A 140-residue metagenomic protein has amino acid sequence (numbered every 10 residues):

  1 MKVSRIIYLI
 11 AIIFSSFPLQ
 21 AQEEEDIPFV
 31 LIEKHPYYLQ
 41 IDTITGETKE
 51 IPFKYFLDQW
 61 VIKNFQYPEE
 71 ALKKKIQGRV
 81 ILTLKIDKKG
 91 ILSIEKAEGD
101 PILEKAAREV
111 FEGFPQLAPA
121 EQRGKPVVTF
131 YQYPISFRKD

Functional and structural regions predicted by a protein language model:
M1-V3: N-terminal secretory signal peptides that target proteins for export/translocation
R5-Y8, L19-D140: Charge-biased low-complexity segments
S16: Iron-sulfur cluster-binding electron-transfer modules in prokaryotic oxidoreductases
